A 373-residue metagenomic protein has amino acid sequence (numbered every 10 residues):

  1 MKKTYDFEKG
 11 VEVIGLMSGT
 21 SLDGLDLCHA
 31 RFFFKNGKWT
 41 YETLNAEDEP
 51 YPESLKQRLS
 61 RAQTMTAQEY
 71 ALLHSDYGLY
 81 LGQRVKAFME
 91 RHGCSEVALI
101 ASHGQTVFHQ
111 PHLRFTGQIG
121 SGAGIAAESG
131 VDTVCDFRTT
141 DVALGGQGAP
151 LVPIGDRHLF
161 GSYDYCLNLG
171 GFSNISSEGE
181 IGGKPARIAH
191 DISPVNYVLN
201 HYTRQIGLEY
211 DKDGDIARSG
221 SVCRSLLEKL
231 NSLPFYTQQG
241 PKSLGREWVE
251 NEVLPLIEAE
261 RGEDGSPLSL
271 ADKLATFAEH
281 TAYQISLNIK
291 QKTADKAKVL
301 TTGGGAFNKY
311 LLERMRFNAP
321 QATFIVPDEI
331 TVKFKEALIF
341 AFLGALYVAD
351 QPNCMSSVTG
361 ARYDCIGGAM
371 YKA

Functional and structural regions predicted by a protein language model:
F7-G10, C94-E96, S162, T293-A297: Short helix-loop-beta connector
F7-V13, P111-T116, A123, A127 (+1 more regions): Phosphate-binding/catalytic loop of phosphoryl-transfer enzymes
V13-R31, A306: N-terminal beta1-alpha1 ligand-phosphate binding loop
G24-T43, D48-E49, G182-A282, A349-D350 (+1 more regions): Conserved ATP-utilizing enzyme core subdomain
Q63-G122: Short beta-strand-loop/turn "lid" adjacent to the catalytic site in phosphate-handling enzymes
Y80-F88, A271-D295, Y347: Phosphate/ATP-binding catalytic cores across multiple sugar-kinase/actin-like superfamilies, primarily ASKHA
V107, K296-M315: Glycine-rich phosphate-binding loops at beta-strand->alpha-helix junctions
N318-I339: Conserved phosphate-binding/catalytic loops in two-lobed NTP-binding clefts
